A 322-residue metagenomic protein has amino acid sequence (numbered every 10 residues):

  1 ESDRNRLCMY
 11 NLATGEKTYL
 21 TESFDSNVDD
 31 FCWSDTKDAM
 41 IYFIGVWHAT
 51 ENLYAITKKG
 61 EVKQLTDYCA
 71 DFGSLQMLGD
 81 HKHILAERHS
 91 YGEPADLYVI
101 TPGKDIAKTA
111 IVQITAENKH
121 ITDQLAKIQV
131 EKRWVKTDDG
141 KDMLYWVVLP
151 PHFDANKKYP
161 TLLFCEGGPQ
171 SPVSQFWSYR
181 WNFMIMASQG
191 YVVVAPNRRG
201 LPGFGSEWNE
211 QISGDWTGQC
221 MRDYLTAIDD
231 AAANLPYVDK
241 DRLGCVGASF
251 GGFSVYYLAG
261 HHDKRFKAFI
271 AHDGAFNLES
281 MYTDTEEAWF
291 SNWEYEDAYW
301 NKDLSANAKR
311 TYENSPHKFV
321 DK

Functional and structural regions predicted by a protein language model:
E1-C8, Y19-V28, F43-Y54, Y68-A70 (+3 more regions): A flexible loop/linker signature enriched in serine peptidases of the S9 family
N11-G15, I56-E61, P102-D105: Short loop/turn segments that connect beta-strands within beta-propeller blades
T18, E22-D29, S34, A116-E131: Surface-exposed loop and turn segments in beta-propeller and other repeat-based domains that flank or scaffold
F31-M40, L75-H83: Blade-terminus and WD-like Trp-Asp/Gly-His loop motifs, strongest in beta-propeller folds
V62-K157, S174, S178-S188, D230-A233 (+1 more regions): Non-catalytic accessory segments flanking enzyme active sites
M143, P160, R242: Alpha/beta-hydrolase fold active-site loops
F153-Y159, F164-G205: Short substrate-entry loop that stabilizes the transition state in hydrolases
N182, A187-S188, A195-K322: Active-site-proximal cap/loop segments of hydrolase catalytic domains
